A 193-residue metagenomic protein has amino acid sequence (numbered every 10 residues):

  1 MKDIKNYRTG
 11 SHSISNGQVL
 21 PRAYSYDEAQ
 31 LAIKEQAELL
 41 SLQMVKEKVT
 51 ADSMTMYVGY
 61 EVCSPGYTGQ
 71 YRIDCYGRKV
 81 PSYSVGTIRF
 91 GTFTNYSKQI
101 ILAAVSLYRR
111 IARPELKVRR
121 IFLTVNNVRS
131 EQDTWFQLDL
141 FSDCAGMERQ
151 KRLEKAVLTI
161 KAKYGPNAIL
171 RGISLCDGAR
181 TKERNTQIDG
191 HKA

Functional and structural regions predicted by a protein language model:
M1-E115: DNA-contacting surface of Y-family translesion DNA polymerases
K79-A193: Acidic, metal-coordinating catalytic segment for phosphate/diphosphate chemistry, firing primarily on the Nudix
